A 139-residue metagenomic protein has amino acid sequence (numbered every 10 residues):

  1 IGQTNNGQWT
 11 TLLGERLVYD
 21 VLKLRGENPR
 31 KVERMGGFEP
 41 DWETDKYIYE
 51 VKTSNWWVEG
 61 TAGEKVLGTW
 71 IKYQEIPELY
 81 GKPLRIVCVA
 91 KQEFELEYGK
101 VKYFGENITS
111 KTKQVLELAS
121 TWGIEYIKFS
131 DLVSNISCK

Functional and structural regions predicted by a protein language model:
I1-V32: Acidic-basic catalytic patches of nuclease active cores, encompassing PD-(D/E)XK and other metal-cofactor nuclease
L12, R16, D20, W70 (+1 more regions): Residue-level marker for well-ordered alpha-helical positions
L22-K23, P77, L116-S120: A generic structural signal for well-ordered alpha-helical segments
E33, D41: Core catalytic machinery and nucleic-acid-binding channels of phosphodiester-processing enzymes
F38: Beta-rich catalytic cores
W42-N55: Conserved catalytic cores of phosphodiester-cleaving nucleases, focusing on short active-site segments
T53-N107: Catalytic cores of nucleic-acid endonucleases
R85-K139: Domain-level recognition of nuclease-like catalytic cores that cleave nucleotide substrates
